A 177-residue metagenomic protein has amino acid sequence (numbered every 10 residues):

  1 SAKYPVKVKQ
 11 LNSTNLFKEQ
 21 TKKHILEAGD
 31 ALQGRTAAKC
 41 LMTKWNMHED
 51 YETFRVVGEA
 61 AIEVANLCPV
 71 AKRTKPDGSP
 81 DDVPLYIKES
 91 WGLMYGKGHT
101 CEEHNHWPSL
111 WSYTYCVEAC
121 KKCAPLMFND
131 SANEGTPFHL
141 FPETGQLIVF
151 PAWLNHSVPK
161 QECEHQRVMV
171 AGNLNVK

Functional and structural regions predicted by a protein language model:
S1-D82, T100: Non-heme Fe(II)/2-oxoglutarate
L26, E118, N175: Residue-level marker of positions within ordered structural domains that often coincide with functionally constrained
D50, F54, H106, C163: Aromatic-acidic/polar surface patches that form glycan- and anion
P84-P159, H165-M169: Catalytic core of non-heme Fe(II) oxygenases with the double-stranded beta-helix
M127, G172-K177: Double-stranded beta-helix
